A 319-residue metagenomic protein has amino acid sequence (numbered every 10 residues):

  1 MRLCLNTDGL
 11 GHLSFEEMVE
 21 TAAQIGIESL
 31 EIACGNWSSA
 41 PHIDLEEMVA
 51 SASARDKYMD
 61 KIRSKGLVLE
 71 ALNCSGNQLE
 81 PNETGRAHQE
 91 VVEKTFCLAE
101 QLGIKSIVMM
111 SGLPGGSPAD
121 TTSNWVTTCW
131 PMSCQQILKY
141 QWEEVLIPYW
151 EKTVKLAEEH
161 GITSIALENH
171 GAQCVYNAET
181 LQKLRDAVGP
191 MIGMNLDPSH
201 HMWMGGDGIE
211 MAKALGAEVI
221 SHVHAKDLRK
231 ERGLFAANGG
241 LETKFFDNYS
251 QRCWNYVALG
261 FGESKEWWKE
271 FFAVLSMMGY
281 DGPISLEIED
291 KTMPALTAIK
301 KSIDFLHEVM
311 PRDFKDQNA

Functional and structural regions predicted by a protein language model:
R2, A23, S29-L30, L72 (+3 more regions): Acidic/histidine-rich catalytic cores of soluble enzymes
N6-L10, A33-W37, C74-N77, G112-P114 (+4 more regions): Active-site beta-loop-alpha junctions enriched in small/polar residues
E16-S38, G103: Catalytic domains of carbohydrate-active enzymes, especially glycoside hydrolases
E17-E20, D56-K65, Q78-G193, K269 (+2 more regions): Active-site acidic/histidine proton-transfer and metal-coordination neighborhood in alpha/beta enzyme cores
A33-K57, P114-S117: Glycine-rich, proline-tolerant flexible connector loops at the mouths of alpha/beta enzymes
L45-V49, S117-W130, F235-F245: Aromatic- and acidic-residue-enriched segments that line the glycan-binding/catalytic groove of carbohydrate-active
G262-M277: A short, acidic, amphipathic alpha-helical segment used as a generic capping/interface helix at domain edges
A295-K315: C-terminal helical cap(s) of enzyme catalytic domains, especially alpha/beta-barrels
